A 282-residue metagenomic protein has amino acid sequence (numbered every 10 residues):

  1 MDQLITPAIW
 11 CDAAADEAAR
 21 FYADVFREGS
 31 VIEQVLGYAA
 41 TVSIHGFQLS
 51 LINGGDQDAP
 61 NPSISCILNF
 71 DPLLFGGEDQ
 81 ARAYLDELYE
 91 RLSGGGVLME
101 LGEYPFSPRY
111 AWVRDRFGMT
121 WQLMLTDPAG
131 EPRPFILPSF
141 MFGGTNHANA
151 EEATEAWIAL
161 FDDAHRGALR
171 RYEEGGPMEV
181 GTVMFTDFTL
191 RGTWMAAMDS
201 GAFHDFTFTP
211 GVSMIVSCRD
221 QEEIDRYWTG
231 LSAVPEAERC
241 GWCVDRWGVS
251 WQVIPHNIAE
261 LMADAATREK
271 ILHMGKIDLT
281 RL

Functional and structural regions predicted by a protein language model:
M1-R20, V25-V35, E100, Q122-G175 (+2 more regions): N-terminal beta-strand motif that seeds the catalytic metal site of vicinal oxygen chelate
L4, A39, S63-S65, G96 (+3 more regions): Structural motif
T6, A39, R109-Y110, L137 (+1 more regions): Conserved beta-strand and immediately adjacent loop positions that scaffold enzyme active sites
C11, A15-D16, D24, C66-W112 (+5 more regions): Vicinal oxygen chelate
G29-S63, W121-L123, R171-F206, W251-H256: Conserved short beta-strand elements that form part of the metal-binding/catalytic scaffold of enzyme active sites
V31, F47, G94-L98, E236 (+1 more regions): Generic structural signal for secondary-structure transition and capping sites
D115: N-terminal basic, Ser/Thr-rich segments that initiate or prime the first beta/alpha elements at protein or domain
